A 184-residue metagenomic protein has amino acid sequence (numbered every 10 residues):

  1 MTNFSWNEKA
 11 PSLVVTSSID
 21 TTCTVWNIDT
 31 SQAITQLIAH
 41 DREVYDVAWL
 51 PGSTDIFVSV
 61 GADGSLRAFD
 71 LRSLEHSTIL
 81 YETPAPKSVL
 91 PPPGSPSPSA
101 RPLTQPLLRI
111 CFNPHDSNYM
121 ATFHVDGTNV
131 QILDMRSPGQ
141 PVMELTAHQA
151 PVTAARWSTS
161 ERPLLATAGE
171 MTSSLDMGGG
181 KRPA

Functional and structural regions predicted by a protein language model:
M1, I38-V44, E82-L107, P138 (+2 more regions): WD40/WD-repeat beta-propeller blade N-cap
T2, D20-T24, R42-Y45, D63-R67 (+5 more regions): Short coil/turn segments within WD40 beta-propeller repeats
F4-P11, T30, V47-D55, C111-S117 (+2 more regions): Loop/turn segments within WD40 beta-propeller blades
W6, D29, Q36-H40, W49 (+7 more regions): WD40 beta-propeller blade-start loop/N-cap
V14-S18, F57-G61, M120-V125, L165-E170: Conserved beta-strand element within WD40/beta-propeller blades
I28-S31, L71-L74, M135-P138, G179-G180: Short loop/turn segments that connect beta-strands within beta-propeller blades
I34-P84: Loop-centered beta-sheet repeat module
H124-G180: A beta-strand-loop signature enriched in Asp, Gly, Thr, and Trp that corresponds to the sialidase/neuraminidase Asp-box
